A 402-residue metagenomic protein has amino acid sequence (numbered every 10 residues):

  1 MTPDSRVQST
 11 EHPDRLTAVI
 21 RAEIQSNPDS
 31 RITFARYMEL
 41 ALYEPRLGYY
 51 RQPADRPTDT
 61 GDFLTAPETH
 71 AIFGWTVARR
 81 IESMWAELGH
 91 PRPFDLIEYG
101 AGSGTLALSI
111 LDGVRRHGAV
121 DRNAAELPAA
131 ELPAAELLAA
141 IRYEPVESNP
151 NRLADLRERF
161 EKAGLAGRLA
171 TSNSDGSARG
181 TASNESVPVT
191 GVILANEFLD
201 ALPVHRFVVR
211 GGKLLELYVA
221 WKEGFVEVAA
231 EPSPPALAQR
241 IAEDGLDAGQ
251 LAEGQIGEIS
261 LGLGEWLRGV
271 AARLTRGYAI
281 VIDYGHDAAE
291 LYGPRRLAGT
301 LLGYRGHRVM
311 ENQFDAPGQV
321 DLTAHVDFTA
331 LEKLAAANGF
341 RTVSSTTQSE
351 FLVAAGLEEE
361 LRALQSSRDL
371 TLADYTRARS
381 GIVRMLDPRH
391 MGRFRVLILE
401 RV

Functional and structural regions predicted by a protein language model:
M1-Y99, S103-G180, N184, V189-T190 (+4 more regions): Rossmann-like AdoMet
A41, I193, L331: A residue-level signal for conserved active-site and pocket-lining positions in enzyme catalytic cores
Y50-R51, A201-V204, E290: Short helix/loop capping segments that flank catalytic or ligand/cofactor-binding pockets
F73, I193, D283: Conserved RecA-like P-loop NTPase ATPase core
V146-S148, A195-N196, I282: Short His-Asn-centered micro-motif
T181-A201, E258-A272, A279: Conserved adenosine/adenylate-binding substructure
V192-R240, P294-Y304: A mobile, often basic/glycine-rich helix-loop segment that functions as the active-site lid/recognition loop
R240-V402: Long, Lys/Arg- and hydrophobic-enriched amphipathic alpha-helices
